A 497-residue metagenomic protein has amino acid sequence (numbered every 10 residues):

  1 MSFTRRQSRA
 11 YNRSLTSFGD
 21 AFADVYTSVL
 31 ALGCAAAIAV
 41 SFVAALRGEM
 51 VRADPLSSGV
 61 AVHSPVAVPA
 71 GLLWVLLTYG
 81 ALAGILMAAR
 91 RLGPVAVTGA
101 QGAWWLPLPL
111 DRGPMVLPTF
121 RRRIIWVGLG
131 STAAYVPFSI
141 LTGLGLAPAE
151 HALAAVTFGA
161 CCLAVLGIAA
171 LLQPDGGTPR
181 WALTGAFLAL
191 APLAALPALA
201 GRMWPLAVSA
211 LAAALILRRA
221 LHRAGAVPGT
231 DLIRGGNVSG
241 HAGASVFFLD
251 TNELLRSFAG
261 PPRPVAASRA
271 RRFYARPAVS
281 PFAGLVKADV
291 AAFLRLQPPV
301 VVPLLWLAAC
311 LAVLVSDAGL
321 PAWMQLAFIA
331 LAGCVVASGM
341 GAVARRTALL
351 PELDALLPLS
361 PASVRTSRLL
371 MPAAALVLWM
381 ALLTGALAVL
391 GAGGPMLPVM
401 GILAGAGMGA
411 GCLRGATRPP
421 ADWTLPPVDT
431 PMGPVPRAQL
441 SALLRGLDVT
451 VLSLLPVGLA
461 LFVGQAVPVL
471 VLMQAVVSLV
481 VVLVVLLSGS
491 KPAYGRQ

Functional and structural regions predicted by a protein language model:
M1-G102, D111-E352, P361-Q497: Hydrophobic alpha-helical transmembrane segments of membrane proteins
